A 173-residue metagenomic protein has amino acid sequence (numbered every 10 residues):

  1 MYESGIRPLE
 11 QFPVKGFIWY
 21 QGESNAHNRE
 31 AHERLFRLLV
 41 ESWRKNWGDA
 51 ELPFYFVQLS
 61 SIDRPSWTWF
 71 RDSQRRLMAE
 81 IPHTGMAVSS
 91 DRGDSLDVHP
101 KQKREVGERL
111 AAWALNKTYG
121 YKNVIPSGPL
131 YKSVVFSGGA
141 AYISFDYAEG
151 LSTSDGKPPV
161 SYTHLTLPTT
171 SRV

Functional and structural regions predicted by a protein language model:
M1-P8, R37-S42, W67-R75: Alpha-helical scaffolding within the catalytic cores of extracellular/periplasmic polymer-degrading hydrolases
L9, Q21, R44-W47, M78 (+1 more regions): Sec/Tat-exported extracytoplasmic proteins
F12-G16, D49-Y55, E80-G85: Loop/turn elements at helix/coil->beta-strand transitions in domains of secreted/extracellular proteins
W19-E23, V57-S61, V88-R92: Active-site-proximal beta-strand/loop segments in catalytic clefts of secreted hydrolases
Y20-H32: The substrate-binding groove and active-site-proximal loops of carbohydrate-active enzymes, especially glycoside
D49-W67: Active-site segments of SGNH/GDSL-like serine hydrolases that catalyze O-acetyl group transfer/hydrolysis on lipids
R75-P158: Catalytic cores of secreted or luminal carbohydrate-active enzymes
T163-T169: Conserved small/polar residues in nucleotide/adenosyl-binding loops
